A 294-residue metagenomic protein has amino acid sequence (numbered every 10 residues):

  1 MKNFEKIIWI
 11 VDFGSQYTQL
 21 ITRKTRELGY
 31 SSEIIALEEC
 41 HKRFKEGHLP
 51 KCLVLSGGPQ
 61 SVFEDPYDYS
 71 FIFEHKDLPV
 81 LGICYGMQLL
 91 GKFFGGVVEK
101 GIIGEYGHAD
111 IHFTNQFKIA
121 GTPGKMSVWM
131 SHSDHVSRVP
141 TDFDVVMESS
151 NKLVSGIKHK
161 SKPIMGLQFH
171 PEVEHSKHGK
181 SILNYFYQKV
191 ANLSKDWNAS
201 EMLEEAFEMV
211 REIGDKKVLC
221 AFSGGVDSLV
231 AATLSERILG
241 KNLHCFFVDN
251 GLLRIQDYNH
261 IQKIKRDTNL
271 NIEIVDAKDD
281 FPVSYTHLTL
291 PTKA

Functional and structural regions predicted by a protein language model:
K2-I10, S15-I83, F94, N184-D196: Flexible gly/pro-rich beta->alpha loop and the following alpha-helix that scaffold active-site loops
I34, I274-D276: A structural preference for short, hydrophobic beta-strand core positions in alpha/beta folds
D65-I83, Q88-K177: Pocket-forming structural segment of enzyme catalytic cores
P163, L167-V218, R254, K265-T268 (+1 more regions): Acyltransferase
V218-F222, V226-Q262, D279: ATP-dependent adenylation/pyrophosphate-handling site
H287-A294: Single conserved hydrophobic/aromatic residue that forms the stacking wall/gate of nucleotide- or nucleobase-binding
